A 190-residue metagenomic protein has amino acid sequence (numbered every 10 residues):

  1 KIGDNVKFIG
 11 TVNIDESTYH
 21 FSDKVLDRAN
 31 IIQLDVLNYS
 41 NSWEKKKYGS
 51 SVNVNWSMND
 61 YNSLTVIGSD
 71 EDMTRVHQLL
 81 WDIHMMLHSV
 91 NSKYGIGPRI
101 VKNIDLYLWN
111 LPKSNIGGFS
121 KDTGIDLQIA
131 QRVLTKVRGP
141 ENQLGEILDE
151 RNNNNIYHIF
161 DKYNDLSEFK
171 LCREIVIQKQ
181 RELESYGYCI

Functional and structural regions predicted by a protein language model:
K1-I190: C-terminal regulatory/interaction module of P-loop NTP-utilizing enzymes
